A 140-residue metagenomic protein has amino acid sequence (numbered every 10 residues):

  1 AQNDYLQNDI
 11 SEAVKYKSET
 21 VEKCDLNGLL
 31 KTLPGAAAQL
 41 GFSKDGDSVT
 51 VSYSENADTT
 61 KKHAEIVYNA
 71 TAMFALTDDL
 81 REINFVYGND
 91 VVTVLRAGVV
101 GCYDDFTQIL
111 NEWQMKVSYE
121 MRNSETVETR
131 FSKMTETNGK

Functional and structural regions predicted by a protein language model:
Q2-T50, S54-K61, E120-K140: N-proximal, solvent-exposed amphipathic alpha-helical segments enriched in charged/polar residues
Q7, E12, G28, A72 (+4 more regions): Low-complexity, compositionally biased segments
G41, T50-S52, T71-A75, E82-N84: Ordered hydrophobic segments in well-structured contexts
D47-V49, D79-R81, D90: Envelope-exposed proteins and targeting segments
S54-E65, V86-V91: Generic structural signal for short, solvent-exposed loop/turn connectors between secondary structure elements
T60-L80: Short, non-transmembrane amphipathic alpha-helical segments
N84-K140: Polar/charged, Gly/Pro-rich intrinsically disordered segments
